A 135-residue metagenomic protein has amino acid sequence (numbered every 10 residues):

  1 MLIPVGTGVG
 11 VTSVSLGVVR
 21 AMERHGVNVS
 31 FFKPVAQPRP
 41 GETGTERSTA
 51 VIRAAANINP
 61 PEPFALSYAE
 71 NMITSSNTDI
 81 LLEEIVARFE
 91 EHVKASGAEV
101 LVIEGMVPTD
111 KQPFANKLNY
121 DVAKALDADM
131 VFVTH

Functional and structural regions predicted by a protein language model:
M1, S30, D129-F132: Conserved beta-strand elements of the Class I
L2-V5, I103-G105: A short, structure-level motif marking secondary-structure boundaries and short turns
I3-K94, D110: N-terminal phosphate/diphosphate-binding loop that engages ATP/GTP or pyrophosphate donors across diverse enzyme folds
L82-H135: Phosphate/Mg2+-binding loops and adjacent switch elements in nucleotide/diphosphate-handling enzyme cores
